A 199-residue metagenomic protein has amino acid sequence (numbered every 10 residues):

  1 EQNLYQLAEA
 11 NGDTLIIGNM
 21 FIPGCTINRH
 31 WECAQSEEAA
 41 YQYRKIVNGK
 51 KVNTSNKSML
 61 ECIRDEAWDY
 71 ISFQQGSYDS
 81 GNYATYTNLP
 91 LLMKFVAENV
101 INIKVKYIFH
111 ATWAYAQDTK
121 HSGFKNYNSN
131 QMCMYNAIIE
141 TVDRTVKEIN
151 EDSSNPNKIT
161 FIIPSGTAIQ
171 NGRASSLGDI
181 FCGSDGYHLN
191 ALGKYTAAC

Functional and structural regions predicted by a protein language model:
Q2-L89: Conserved SGNH/GDSL esterase-like catalytic core that processes O-acyl groups on lipids and polysaccharides
S55-Y187, A191: Alpha-helical cap/lid subdomain in secreted, periplasmic, or secretory-pathway luminal O-acyl-processing enzymes
